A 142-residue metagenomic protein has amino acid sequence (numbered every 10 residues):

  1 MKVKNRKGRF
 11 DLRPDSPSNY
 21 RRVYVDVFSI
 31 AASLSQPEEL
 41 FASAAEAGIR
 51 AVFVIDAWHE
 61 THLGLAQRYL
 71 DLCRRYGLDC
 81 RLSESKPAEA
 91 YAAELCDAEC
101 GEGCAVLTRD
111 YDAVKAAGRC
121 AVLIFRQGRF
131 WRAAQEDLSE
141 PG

Functional and structural regions predicted by a protein language model:
M1-N19: Acidic, polar low-complexity linker/tail segments
R13-P14, N19-V23, I30, E38-G142: Nuclease catalytic cores that cleave nucleic-acid phosphodiester bonds, predominantly acidic two-metal-ion
S35: Glycine-rich, flexible N-terminal cofactor/catalytic loop recognition
